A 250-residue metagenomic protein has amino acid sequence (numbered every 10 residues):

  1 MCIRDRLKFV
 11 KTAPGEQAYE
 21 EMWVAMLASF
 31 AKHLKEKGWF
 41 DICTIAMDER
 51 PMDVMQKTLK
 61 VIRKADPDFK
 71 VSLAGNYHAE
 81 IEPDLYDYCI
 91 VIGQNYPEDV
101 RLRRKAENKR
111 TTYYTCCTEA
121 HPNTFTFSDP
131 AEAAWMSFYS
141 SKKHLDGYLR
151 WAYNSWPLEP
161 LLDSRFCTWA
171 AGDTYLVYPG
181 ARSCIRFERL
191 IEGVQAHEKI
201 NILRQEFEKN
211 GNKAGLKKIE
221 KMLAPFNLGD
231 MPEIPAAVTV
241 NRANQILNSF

Functional and structural regions predicted by a protein language model:
R4-Y77, L161-F250: Catalytic domains of carbohydrate-active enzymes that cleave complex glycans
E36-T44, D66-V71, D84-D87, A106-T111 (+1 more regions): Loop/turn elements at helix/coil->beta-strand transitions in domains of secreted/extracellular proteins
D53-K57, P83, N123: Short, solvent-exposed polar/charged micro-motifs at secondary-structure junctions
S72-Y96: Aromatic- and acid-rich polysaccharide-binding/catalytic face of secreted or lumenal carbohydrate-active enzymes
D87-W169: Catalytic-core region of carbohydrate-active enzymes that cleave or remodel glycosidic bonds
